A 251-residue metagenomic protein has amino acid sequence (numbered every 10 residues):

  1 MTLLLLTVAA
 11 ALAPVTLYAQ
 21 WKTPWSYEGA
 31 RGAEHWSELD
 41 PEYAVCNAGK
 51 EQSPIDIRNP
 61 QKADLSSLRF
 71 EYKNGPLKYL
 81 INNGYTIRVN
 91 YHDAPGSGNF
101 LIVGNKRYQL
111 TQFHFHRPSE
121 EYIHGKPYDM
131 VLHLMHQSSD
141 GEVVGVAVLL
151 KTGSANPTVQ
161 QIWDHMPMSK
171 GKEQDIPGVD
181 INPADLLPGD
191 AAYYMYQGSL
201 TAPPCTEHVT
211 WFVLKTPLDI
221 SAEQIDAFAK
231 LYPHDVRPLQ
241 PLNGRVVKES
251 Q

Functional and structural regions predicted by a protein language model:
M1-L5: Bacterial N-terminal signal peptides that target proteins for export
T7, L17-Q251: Alpha-carbonic anhydrase
A10-A11: Hydrophobic alpha-helical transmembrane segments of integral membrane proteins, especially lipid-exposed positions
